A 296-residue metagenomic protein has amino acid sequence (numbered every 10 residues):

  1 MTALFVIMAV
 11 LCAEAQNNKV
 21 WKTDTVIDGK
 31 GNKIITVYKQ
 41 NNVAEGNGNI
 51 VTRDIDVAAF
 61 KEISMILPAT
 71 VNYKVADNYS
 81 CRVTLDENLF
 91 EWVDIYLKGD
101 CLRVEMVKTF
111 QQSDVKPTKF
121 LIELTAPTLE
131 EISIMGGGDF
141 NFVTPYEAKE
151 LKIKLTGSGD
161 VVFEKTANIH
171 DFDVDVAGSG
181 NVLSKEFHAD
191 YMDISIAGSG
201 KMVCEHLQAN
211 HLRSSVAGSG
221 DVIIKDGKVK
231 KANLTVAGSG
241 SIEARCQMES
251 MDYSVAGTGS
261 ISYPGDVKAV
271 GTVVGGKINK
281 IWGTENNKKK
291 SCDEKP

Functional and structural regions predicted by a protein language model:
M1-P296: Intrinsically disordered, low-complexity terminal regions
